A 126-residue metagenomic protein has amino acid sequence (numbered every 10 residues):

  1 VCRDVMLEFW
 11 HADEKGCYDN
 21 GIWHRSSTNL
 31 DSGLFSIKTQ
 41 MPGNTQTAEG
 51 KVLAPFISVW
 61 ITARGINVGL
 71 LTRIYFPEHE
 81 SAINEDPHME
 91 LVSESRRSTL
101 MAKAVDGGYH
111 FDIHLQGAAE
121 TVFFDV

Functional and structural regions predicted by a protein language model:
V1-S98, V105-V126: Beta-strand-dominated extracellular/periplasmic modules and repeats in secreted or surface-exposed proteins
